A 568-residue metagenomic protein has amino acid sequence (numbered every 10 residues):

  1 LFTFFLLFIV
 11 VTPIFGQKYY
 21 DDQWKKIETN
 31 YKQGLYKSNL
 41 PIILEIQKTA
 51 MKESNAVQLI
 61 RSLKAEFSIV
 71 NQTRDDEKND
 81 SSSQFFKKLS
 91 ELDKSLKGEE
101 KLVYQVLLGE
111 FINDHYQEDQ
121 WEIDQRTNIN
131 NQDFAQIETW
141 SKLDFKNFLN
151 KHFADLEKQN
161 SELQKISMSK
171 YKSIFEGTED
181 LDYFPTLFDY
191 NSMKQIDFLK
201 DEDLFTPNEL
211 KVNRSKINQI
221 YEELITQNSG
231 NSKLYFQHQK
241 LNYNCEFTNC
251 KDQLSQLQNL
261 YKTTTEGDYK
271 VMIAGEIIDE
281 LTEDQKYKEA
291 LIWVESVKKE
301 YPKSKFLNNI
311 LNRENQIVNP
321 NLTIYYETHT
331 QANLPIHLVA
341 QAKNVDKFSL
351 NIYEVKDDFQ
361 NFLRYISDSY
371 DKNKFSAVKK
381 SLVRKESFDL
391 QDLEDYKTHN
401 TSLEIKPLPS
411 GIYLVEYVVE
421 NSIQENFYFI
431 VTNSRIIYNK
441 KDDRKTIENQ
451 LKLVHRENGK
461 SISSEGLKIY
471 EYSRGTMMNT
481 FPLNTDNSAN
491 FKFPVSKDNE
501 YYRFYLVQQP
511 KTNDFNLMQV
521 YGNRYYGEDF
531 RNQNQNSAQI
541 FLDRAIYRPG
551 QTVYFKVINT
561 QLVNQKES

Functional and structural regions predicted by a protein language model:
L1-Y20: Bacterial Sec-dependent N-terminal signal peptides
I14-E66, N71-S568: N-terminal, cleavable Sec-dependent signal peptides of secreted/periplasmic/extracellular proteins
